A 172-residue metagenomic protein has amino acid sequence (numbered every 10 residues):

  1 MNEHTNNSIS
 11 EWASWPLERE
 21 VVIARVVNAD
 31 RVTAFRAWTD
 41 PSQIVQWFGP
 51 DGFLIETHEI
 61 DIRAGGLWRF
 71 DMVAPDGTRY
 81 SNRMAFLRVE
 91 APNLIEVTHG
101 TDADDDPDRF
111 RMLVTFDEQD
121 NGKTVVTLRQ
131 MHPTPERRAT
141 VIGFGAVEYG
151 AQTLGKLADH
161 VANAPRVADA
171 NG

Functional and structural regions predicted by a protein language model:
M1-L54: Hydrophobic ligand-binding cavity/cleft-lining segments
M1-N6, D105, H132-G172: A conserved amphipathic terminal alpha-helix motif
E18-A24, R31, I55, L67 (+4 more regions): Intrinsic-disorder/low-complexity, polar/charged segments enriched in Ser/Thr/Lys/Arg/Asp/Glu/Gln
V22-I23, S42-R79, D169-G172: Short beta-edge strand/loop motif at the mouth of beta-sheet-based domains
I23-R25, T57-I60, N82-R88, H99 (+1 more regions): Hydrophobic/aromatic beta-strand elements that line small-molecule binding cavities or substrate pockets in beta-rich
R31-V32, R63, L87-N93, T115-V125: A short, structured loop/turn motif at beta-sheet edges
A34-F35, I44, W68-F70, F86 (+5 more regions): Hydrophobic pocket/interface hotspot
E96-A151: Beta-strand/loop substructures that line and gate deep hydrophobic ligand-binding cavities in soluble
